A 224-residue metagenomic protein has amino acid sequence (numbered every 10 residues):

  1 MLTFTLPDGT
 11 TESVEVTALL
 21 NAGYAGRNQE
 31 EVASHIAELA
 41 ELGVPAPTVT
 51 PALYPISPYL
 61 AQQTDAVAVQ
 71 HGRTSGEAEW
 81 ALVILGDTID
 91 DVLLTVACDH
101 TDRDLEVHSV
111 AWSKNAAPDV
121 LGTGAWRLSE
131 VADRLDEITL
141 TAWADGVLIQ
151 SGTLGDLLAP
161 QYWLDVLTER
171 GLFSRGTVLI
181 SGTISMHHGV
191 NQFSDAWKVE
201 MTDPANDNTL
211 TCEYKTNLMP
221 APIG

Functional and structural regions predicted by a protein language model:
M1-S174, V178, S185-G224: Catalytic-core "active-site belt" of small-molecule-metabolizing enzymes, emphasizing His/Asp/Glu-rich regions
